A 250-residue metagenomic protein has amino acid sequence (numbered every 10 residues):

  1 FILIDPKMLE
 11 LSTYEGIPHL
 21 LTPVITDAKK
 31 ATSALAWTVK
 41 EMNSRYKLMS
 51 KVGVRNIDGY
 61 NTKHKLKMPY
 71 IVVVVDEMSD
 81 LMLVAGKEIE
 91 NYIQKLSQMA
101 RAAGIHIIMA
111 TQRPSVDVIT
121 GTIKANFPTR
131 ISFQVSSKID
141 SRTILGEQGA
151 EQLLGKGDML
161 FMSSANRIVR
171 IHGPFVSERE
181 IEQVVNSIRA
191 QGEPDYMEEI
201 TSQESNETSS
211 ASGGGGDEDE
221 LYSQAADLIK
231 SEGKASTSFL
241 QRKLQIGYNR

Functional and structural regions predicted by a protein language model:
F1-K29, A34, T122-I123: P-loop NTPase switch/communication element
S33-R250: P-loop NTPase motor-domain active sites and their immediate coupling elements
